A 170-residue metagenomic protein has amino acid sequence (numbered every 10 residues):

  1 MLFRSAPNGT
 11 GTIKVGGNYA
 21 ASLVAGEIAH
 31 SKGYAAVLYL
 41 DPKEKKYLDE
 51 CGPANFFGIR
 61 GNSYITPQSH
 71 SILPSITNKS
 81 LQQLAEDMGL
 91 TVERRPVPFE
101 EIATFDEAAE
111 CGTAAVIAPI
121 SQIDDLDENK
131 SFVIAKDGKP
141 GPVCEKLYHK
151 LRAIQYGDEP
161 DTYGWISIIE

Functional and structural regions predicted by a protein language model:
M1-E170: Helix-start/capping segments and mature chain N-termini
